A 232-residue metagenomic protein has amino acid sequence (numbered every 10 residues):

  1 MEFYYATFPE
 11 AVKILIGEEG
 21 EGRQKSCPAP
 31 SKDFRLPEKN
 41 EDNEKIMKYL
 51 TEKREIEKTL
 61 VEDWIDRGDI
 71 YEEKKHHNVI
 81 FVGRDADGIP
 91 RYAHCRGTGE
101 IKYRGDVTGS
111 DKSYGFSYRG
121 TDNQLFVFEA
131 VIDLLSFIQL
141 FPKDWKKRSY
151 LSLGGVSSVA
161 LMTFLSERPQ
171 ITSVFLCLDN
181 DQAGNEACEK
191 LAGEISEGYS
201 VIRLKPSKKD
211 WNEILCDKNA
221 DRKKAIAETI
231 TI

Functional and structural regions predicted by a protein language model:
M1-E52: Non-catalytic accessory segments of DNA primases and related replication-initiation nucleases
M1-L15, D63-I70, C216, A225-E228: Short, small/acidic-rich helices and loops at N termini and domain boundaries of DNA replication/processing enzymes
A6, E55-I56, L125: Helix N-cap/coil-helix junction residues
P28-S31, T59-E73: Short, surface-exposed recognition loops or helix-turn segments adjacent to catalytic cores
K39, A130, N180-D181: Short beta->alpha junction loops/turns
E52-E55, V61: Short, charged, amphipathic alpha-helices and their helix-cap/turn boundaries
Y71-E167: Phosphate-handling DNA/RNA-contact segment within nucleic-acid enzymes
N123, Q139-I232: TOPRIM fold recognition
